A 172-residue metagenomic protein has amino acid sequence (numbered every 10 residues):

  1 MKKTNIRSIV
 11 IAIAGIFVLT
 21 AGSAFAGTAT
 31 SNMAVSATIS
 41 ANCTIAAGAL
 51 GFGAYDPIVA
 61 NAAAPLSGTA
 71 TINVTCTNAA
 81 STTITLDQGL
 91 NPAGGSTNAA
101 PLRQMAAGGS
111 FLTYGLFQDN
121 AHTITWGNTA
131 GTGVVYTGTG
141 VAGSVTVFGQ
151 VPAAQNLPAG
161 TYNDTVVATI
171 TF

Functional and structural regions predicted by a protein language model:
K2-I11: Bacterial N-terminal signal peptides that target proteins for export
L19-S23: N-terminal signal peptide c-region/cleavage motif recognized by signal peptidases
F25-A106, G133-F172: N-terminal small/polar-rich segments of proteins
A46-A47, T123-A130: Short beta-strand and strand-turn-strand segments in soluble, beta-rich domains
A107-T113: Surface-exposed, low-hydrophobicity beta-strand/loop segments enriched in small/polar/acidic residues
N120-H122, F172: Solvent-exposed strand-loop boundary residues in beta-sheet-rich modules
